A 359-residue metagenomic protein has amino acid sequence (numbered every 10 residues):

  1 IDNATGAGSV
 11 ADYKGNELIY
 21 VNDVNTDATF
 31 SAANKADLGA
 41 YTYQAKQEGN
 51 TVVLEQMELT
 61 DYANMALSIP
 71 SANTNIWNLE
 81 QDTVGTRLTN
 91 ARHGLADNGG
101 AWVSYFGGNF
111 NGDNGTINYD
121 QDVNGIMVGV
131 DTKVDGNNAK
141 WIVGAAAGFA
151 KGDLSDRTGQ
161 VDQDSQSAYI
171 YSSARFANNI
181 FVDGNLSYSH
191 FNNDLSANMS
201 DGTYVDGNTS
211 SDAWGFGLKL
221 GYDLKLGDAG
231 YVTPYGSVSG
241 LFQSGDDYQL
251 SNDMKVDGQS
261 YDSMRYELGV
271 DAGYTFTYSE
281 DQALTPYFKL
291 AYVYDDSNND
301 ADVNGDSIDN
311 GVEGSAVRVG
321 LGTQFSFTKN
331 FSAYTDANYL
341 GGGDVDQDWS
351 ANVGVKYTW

Functional and structural regions predicted by a protein language model:
D2-N138, S211: Outer-membrane translocation/initiation segment of Type V secreted surface proteins
E48-G49, A63, D97-G100, S104-W359: Membrane translocator/pore-forming domains, dominated by Gram-negative outer-membrane beta-barrels
